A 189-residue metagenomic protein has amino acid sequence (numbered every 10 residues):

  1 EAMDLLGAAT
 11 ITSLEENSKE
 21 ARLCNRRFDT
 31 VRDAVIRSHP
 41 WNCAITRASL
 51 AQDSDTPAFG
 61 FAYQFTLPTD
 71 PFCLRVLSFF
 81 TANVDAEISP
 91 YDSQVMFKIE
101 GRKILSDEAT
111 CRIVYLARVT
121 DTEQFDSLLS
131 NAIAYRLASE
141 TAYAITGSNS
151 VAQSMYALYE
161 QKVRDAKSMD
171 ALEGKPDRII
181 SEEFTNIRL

Functional and structural regions predicted by a protein language model:
E1-R26, E183-L189: Short, extreme N-terminal leader segments that mark the start of a protein/domain
M3-I11, R32, I36, P40 (+3 more regions): Hydrophobic/aromatic-lined pockets within catalytic cores
E16, T46-L50, R118: An acidic- and aromatic-residue-enriched active-site/binding cleft used to recognize and process polar
E16-V35, V151-K167: Short secondary-structure subsegments characteristic of cysteine-rich extracellular domains
R22-K98, F125, L129-T141, I145: Divalent metal-cofactor coordination and adjacent catalytic microenvironments
D85-L189: Internal mixed-charge
